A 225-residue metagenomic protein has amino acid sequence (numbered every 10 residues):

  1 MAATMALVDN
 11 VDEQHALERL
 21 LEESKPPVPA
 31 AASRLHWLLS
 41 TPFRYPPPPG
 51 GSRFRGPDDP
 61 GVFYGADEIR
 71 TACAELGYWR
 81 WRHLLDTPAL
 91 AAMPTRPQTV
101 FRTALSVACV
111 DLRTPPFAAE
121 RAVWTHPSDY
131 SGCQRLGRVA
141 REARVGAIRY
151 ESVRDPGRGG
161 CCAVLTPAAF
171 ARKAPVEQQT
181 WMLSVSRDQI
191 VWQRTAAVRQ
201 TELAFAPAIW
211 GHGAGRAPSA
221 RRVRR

Functional and structural regions predicted by a protein language model:
M1-G56, Y78-W81, L85-R225: Active-site and NAD+-binding cores of ADP-ribose-processing enzymes
G61-G65: A short, exposed loop/beta-hairpin motif centered on an aromatic-Gly-Thr core
T71-G77: Contiguous mid-protein beta-loop-alpha structural module that forms a pocket-lining wall or clamp of enzyme active
